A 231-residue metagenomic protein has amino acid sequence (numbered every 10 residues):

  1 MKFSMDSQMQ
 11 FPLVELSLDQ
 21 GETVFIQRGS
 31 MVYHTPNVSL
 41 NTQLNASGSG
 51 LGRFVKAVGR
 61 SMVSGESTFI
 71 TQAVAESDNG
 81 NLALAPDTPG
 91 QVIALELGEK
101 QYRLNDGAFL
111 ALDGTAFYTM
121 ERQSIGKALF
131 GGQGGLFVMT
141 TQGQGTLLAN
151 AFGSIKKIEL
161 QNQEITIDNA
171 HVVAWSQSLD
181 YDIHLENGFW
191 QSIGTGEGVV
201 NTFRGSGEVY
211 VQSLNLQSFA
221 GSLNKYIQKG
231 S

Functional and structural regions predicted by a protein language model:
M1-S231: Composition-driven recognition of glycine/serine/threonine/acidic- and proline-rich low-complexity segments and repeats
